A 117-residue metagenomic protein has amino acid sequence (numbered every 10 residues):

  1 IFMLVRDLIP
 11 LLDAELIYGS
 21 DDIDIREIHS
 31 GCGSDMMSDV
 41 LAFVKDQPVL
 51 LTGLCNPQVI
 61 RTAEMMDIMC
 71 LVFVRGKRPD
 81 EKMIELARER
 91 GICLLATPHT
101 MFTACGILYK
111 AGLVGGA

Functional and structural regions predicted by a protein language model:
I1-F2: Short, Lys/Arg-enriched N-terminal segments with co-localized hydrophobic residues within the first ~10-30 amino acids
D7-G31: An N-cap/entry alpha-helix motif that binds or orients negatively charged groups
I23-I25, C32-V49, G53-A117: Feature captures the catalytic cores and cofactor-binding loops of soluble hydro-lyases/lyases that act on carboxylate
